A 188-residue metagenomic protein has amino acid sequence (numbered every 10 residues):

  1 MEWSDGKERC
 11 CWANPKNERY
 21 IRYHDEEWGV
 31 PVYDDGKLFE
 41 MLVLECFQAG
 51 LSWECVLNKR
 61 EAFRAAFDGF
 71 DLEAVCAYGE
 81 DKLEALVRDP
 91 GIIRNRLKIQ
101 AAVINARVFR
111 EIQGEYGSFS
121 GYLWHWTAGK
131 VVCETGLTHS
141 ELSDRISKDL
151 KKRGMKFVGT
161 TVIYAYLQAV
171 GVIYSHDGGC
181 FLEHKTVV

Functional and structural regions predicted by a protein language model:
M1-V188: HhH-family (HhH-GPD) DNA N-glycosylase catalytic core used in base-excision repair
